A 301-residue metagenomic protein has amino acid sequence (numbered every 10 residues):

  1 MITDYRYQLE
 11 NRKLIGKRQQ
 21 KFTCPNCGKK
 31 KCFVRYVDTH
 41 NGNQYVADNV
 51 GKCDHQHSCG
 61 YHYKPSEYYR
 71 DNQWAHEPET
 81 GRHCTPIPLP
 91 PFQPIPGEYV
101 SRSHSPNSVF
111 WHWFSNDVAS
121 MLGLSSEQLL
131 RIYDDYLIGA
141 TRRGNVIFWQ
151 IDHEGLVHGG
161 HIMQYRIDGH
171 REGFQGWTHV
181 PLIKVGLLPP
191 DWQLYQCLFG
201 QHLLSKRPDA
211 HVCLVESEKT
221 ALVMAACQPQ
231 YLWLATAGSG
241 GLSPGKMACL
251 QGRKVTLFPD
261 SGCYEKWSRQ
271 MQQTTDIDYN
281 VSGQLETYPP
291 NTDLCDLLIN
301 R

Functional and structural regions predicted by a protein language model:
M1-N145, I167-V180, K184-G186, L242 (+2 more regions): Non-catalytic accessory segments of DNA primases and related replication-initiation nucleases
M1-Y5, F22-P25, K52, H153 (+3 more regions): TOPRIM fold recognition
K64-P65, P96, G200, Q284 (+2 more regions): Short, solvent-exposed coil/turn linker segments
V118, D152-E154: Serine endopeptidase catalytic core focused on the charge-relay Asp
N145-I151: A short, hydrophobic, proline-anchored segment that marks a local hinge/packing element in signaling and regulatory
M163-Q164: A generic structural motif
Q175-D209: Glycine-/acidic-rich phosphate or pyrophosphate-binding loops and their flanking alpha/beta elements
